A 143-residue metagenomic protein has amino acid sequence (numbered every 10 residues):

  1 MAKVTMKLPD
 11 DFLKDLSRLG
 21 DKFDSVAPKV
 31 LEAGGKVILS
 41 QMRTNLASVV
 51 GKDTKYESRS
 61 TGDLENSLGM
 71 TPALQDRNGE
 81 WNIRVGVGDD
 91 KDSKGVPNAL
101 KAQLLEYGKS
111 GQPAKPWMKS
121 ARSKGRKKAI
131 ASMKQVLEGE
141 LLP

Functional and structural regions predicted by a protein language model:
M1-R84, D90-K94, N98-P143: Short, Lys/Arg-rich flexible segments
